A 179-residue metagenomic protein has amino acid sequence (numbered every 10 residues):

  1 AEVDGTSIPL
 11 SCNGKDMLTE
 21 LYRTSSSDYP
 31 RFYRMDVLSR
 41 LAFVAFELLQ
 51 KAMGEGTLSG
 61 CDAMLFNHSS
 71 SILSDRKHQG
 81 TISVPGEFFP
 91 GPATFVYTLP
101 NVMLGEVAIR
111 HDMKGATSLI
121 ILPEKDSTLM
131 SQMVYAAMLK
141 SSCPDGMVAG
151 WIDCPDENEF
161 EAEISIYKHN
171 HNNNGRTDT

Functional and structural regions predicted by a protein language model:
A1-T179: Conserved "HGTGT" condensation-loop signature of ketosynthase/thiolase-family condensing enzymes that catalyze
